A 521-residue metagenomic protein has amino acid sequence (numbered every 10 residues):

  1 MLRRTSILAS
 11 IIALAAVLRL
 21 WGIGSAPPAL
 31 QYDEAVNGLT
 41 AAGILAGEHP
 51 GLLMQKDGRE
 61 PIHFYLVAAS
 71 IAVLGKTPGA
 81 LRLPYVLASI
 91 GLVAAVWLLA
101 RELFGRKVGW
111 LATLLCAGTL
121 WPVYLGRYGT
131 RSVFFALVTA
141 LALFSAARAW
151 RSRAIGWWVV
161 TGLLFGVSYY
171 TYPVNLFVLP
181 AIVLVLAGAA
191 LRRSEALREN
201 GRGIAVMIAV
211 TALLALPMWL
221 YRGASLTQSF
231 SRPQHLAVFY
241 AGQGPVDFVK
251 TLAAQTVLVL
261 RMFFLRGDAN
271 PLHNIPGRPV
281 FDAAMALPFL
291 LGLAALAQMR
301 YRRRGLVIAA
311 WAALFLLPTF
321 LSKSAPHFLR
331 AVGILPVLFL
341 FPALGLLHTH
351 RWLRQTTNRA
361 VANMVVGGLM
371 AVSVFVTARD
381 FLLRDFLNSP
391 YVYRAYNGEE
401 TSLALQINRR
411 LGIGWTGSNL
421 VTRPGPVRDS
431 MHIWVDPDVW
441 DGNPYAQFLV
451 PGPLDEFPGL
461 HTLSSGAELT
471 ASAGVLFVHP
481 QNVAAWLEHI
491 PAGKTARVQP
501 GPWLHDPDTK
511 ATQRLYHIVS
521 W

Functional and structural regions predicted by a protein language model:
L2-Q243, D247, T251-L353: Membrane-integral, polyisoprenol-dependent glycosyltransferases of the GT-C/oligosaccharyltransferase superfamily
A26, P279, R359-T462, P507-T512: Membrane-proximal, lumen/periplasm-facing interface regions of secretory-pathway glyco- and lipid-modifying enzymes
Y65, Y221, P444-Y445, A485-W486: Phosphate- and divalent-cation-binding pockets in alpha/beta enzyme and binding domains that engage nucleotide-derived
R101, R106, Q447-G452, P491-T495: Short, solvent-exposed amphipathic alpha-helical segments in soluble enzyme and RNA/protein-processing domains
F104, V435-P437, V478-H479: Short beta-strand/turn micro-motifs composed of small residues that flank or help shape donor/cofactor-binding pockets
T171, V183-L186, M218, D268 (+5 more regions): N-terminal secretory/membrane-targeting helices
R354-N358: Membrane interface segments of multi-pass transport proteins and intramembrane proteases
E456-W521: Aromatic/acidic, Gly/Pro-rich catalytic loop(s) in extracytoplasmic/lumenal soluble domains of multi-pass membrane
